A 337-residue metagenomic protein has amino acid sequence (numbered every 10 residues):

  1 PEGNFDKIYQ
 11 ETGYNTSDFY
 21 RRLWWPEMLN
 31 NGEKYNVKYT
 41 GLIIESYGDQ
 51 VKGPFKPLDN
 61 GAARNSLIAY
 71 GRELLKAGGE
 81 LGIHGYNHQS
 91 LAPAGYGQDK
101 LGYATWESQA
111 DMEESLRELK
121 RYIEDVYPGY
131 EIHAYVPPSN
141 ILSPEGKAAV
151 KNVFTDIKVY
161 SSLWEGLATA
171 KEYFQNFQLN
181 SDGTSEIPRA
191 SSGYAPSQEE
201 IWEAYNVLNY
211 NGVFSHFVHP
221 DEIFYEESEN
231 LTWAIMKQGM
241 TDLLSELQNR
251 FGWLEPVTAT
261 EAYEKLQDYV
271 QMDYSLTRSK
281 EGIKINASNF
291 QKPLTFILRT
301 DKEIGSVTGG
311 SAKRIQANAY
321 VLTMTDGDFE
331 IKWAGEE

Functional and structural regions predicted by a protein language model:
P1, G32, D125-V126, I132-A134 (+2 more regions): Catalytic grooves of carbohydrate-active enzymes
E2-R21, V51-A62, L101-A110, E131-P138 (+2 more regions): The substrate-binding groove and active-site-proximal loops of carbohydrate-active enzymes, especially glycoside
E33-G146, L167, V218-F224: Metal-dependent polysaccharide deacetylase catalytic core of the NodB/CE4 family, i.e., the active-site-bearing domain
A62-R72, L167-Q175, A195-Y205: Alpha-helical scaffolding within the catalytic cores of extracellular/periplasmic polymer-degrading hydrolases
K151-A195, V257-T258: His/Asp/Glu-enriched short active-site or ligand-binding loop at hydrolase and phosphoryl-transfer sites
L276-F290: Short, well-ordered beta-strand segments enriched in hydrophobic/aromatic residues
N286-E303, I331: Surface-exposed beta-strand/loop patches in extracellular or lumenal glycoproteins
Q316-E337: C-terminal beta-strand-rich structural cap/linker in extracellular carbohydrate-active enzymes
